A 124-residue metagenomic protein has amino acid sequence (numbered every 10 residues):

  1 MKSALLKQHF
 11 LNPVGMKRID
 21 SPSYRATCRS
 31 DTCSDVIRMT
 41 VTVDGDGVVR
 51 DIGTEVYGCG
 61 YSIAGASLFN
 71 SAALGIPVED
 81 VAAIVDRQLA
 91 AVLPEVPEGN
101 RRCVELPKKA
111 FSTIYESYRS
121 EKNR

Functional and structural regions predicted by a protein language model:
M1-R124: Domain-level signature for proteins that mediate thiol-based redox and metal-cofactor handling
